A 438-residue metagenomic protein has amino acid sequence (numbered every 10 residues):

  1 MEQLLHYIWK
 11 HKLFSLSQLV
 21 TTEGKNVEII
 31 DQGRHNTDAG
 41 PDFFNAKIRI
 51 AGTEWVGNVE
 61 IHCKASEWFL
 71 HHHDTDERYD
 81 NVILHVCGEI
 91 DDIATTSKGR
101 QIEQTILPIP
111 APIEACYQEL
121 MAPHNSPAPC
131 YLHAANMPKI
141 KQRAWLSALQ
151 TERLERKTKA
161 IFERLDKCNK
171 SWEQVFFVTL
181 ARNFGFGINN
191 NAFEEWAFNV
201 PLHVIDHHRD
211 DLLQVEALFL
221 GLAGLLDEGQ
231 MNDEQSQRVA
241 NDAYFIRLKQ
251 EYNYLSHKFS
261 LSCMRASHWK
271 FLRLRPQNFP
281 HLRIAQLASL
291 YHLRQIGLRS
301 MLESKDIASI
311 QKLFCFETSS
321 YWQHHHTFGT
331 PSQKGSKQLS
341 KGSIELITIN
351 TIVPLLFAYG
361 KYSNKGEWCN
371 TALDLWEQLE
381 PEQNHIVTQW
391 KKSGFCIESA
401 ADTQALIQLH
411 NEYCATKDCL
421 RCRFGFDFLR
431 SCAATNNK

Functional and structural regions predicted by a protein language model:
M1-E28: Short Lys/Arg-enriched alpha/beta "domain-start" segment
T37-R49: Catalytic centers of nucleases
K47-N58: Active-site beta-strand-loop-beta-strand hairpin of nuclease catalytic cores that positions key catalytic residues
V56-K64, H85-C87: Active-site ExK catalytic segment of metal-dependent nucleases
D74-R78: N-terminal nucleotide-handling cores and adjacent loading/scaffold lobes of large enzymes and macromolecular assemblies
V82, V86-W145: Compact, glycine/acidic-enriched structural inserts
L149-A405, D418: Hydrophobic, aromatic-lined core segments that form the binding pocket/scaffold for planar heteroaromatic ligands
K392-K438: Acidic, carboxylate-rich catalytic segments that either coordinate divalent cations
